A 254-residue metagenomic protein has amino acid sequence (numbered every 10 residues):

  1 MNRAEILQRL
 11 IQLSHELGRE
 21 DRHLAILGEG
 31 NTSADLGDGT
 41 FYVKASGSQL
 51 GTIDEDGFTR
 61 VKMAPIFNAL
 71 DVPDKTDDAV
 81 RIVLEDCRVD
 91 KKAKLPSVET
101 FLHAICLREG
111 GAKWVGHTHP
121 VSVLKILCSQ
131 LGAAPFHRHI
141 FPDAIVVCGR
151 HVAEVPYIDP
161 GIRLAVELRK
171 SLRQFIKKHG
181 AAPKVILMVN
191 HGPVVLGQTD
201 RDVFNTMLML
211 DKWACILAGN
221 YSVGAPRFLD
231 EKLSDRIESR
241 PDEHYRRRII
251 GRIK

Functional and structural regions predicted by a protein language model:
M1-K254: Glycine-rich flexible loops
